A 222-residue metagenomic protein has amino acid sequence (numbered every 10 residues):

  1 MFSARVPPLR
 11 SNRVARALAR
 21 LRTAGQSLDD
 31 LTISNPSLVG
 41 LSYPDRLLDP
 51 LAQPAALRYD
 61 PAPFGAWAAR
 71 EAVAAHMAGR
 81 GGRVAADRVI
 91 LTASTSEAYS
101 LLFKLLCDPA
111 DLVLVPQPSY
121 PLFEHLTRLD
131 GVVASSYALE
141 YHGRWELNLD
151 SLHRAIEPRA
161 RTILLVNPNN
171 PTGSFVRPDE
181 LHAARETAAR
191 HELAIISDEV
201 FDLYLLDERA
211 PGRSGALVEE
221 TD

Functional and structural regions predicted by a protein language model:
R5-S94, L101, S151: N-terminal small-domain helix-loop-helix segment of the aminotransferase-like
A24, D130, R190-H191: Helix C-cap/helix->beta junction micro-motif
L105-T127: Conserved PLP-anchoring active-site segment centered on the Schiff-base-forming lysine
V115, S136, I195-S197: Hydrophobic residues in well-ordered beta-strands that form the structural core
L129-S135: A short helix-loop-beta submotif of the ANL/AMP-binding
Y141-A210: Active-site phosphate-binding strand-loop segment of PLP-dependent enzymes
H191, R209-D222: Conserved active-site segment immediately N-terminal to the catalytic lysine that forms the internal aldimine
